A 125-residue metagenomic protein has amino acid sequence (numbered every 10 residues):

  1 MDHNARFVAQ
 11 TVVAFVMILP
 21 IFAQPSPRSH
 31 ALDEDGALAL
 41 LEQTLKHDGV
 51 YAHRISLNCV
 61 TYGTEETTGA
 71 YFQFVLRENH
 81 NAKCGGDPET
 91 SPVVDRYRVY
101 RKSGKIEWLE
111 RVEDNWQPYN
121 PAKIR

Functional and structural regions predicted by a protein language model:
D2-V12: Bacterial N-terminal signal peptides that target proteins for export
Q10-P20: Bacterial N-terminal signal peptides
S26-T61: Short, non-transmembrane alpha-helical segments in secretory-pathway proteins
L45-V50, T67-T68, F72, L76 (+1 more regions): Eukaryotic scaffold repeat domains enriched in small/polar residues
G49-V50, A82-G86, E107-W108: Short, solvent-exposed loop/turn elements at domain surfaces
S56-Y100: Exposed beta-strand-loop-beta-strand "reactive/processing" segments of non-cytosolic proteins
K105-R125: C-terminal partner/receptor-binding element of secreted or periplasmic proteins
